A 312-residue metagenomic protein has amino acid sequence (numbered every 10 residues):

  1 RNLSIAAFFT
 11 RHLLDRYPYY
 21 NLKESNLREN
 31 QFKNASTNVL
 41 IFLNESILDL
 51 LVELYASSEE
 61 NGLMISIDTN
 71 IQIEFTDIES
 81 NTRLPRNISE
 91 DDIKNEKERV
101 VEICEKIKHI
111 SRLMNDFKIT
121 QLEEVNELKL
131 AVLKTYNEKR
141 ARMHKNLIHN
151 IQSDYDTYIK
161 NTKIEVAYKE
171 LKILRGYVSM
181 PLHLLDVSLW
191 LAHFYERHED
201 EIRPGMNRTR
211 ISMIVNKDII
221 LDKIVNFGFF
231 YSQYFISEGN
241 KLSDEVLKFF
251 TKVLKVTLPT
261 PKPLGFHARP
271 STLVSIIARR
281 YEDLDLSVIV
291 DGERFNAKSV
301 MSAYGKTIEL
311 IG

Functional and structural regions predicted by a protein language model:
S4, E138-Q152, V178, Q233-I236 (+3 more regions): Conserved mixed alpha/beta catalytic, RNA-binding, or beta-rich assembly cores of soluble enzyme, regulatory
S4-F8, H12-D15, N34-Y158: Non-catalytic protein-protein interaction scaffold segments in large eukaryotic complex-forming proteins
Q152, D156, L189, N240-L247 (+3 more regions): Signal for well-folded cores of large energy- and translation-related assemblies
V166-P181: Extended, charged alpha/beta regions that create polyanion-binding interfaces
R197-L254: Long amphipathic alpha-helical scaffold segments
K252-K262: Short amphipathic
K262-D283, E293-G312: Amphipathic alpha-helical interaction surfaces in cytosolic regulatory modules
S287-V290: Cytosolic Rossmann-like ligand/nucleotide-binding regulatory domains
